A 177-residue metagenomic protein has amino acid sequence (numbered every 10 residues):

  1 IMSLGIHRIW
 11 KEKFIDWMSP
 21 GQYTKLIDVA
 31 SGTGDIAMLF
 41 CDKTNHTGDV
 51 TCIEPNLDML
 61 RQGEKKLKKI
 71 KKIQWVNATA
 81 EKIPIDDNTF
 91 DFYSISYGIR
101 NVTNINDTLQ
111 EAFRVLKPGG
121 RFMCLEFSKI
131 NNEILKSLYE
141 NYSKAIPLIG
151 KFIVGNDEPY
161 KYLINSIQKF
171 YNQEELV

Functional and structural regions predicted by a protein language model:
L4-T24, L39: Conserved alpha-helix/loop element of class I SAM-dependent methyltransferases that forms part of the SAM/SAH-binding
K25-K82: Class I SAM-dependent methyltransferase SAM/SAH-binding core
I53, K129-V177: C-terminal alpha-helical "lid/dimerization" subdomain adjacent to the S-adenosyl-L-methionine
E54-P55, N104, F127: Short beta->alpha hinge that forms the Motif I/post-I loop of the SAM-binding pocket
E81-Y93: A short acidic, Gly/Pro-enriched loop at the edge of an enzyme's catalytic core that lines a small-molecule cofactor
D91-I105: A short SAM/SAH-binding and catalytic strip from SAM-dependent methyltransferases
N106-R121: A short glycine-rich, Lys/Arg-flanked "PGG" loop and its adjoining helix->strand segment in the class I
